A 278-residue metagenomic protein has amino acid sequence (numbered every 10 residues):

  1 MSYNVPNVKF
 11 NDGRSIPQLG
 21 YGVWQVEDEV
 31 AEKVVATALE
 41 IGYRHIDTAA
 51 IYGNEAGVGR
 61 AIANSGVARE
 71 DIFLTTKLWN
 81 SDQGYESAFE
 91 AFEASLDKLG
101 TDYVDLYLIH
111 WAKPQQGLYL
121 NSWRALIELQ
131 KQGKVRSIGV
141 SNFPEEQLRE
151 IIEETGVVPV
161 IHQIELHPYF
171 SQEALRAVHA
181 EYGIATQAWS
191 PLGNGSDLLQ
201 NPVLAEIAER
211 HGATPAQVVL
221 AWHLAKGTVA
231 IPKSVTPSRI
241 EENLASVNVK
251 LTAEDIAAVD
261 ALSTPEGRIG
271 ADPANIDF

Functional and structural regions predicted by a protein language model:
M1-I72, N275-F278: N-terminal binding-site loop/beta-alpha segment at the start of enzyme catalytic domains that lines or forms
S2-V8, A56-A63, A91-A94, E145-L148 (+1 more regions): Alpha-helical scaffolding within the catalytic cores of extracellular/periplasmic polymer-degrading hydrolases
N11, A88-I109, E128-Q132, E154: CE4/NodB-like, metal-dependent polysaccharide N-deacetylase domain that modifies extracellular/periplasmic N-acetylated
V26-E29, A49-G57, S81-E86, P114-G117 (+2 more regions): Acidic-and-aromatic substrate-binding clefts and catalytic sites of carbohydrate-active enzymes
E27-L39, G84-L99, E146-R149, F170-S171: Short, acidic/polar
H45, Y103-L106, S137, I161: Residues at the N-termini of beta-strands
R69-D82, D105-A112, L166: A short, structured active-site edge motif that brings together acidic residues
A112-F278: Beta/alpha (TIM)-barrel catalytic core signal, keyed to glycine-rich beta->alpha loops juxtaposed to Asp/Glu that bind
